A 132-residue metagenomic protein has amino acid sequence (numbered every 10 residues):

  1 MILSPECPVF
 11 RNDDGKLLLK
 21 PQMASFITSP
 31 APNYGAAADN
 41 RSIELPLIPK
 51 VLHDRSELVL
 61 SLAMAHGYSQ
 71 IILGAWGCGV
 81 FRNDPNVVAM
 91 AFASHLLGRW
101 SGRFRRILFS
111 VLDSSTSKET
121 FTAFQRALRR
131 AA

Functional and structural regions predicted by a protein language model:
M1-A132: Macrodomain-like recognition of ADP-ribose-binding/processing modules
